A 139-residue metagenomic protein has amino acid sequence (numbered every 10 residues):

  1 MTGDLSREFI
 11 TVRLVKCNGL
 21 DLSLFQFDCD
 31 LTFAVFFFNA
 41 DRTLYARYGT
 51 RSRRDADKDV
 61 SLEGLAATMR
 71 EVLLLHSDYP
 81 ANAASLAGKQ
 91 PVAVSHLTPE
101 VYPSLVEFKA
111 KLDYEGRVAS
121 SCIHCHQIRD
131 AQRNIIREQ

Functional and structural regions predicted by a protein language model:
M1-D4, N134: Typically the conserved alpha-helix immediately C-terminal to a functionally engaged Cys/Sec in thioredoxin-like
G3-L20: Thiol-based oxidoreductase modules, predominantly thioredoxin-like and allied folds used for disulfide exchange
T11, A84-P99, Q127-Q139: Flexible linker/context regions in extracytoplasmic redox proteins
L24-D28: Short consensus segments that form the blades of beta-propeller domains, in both extracellular/periplasmic
T32-R51: A short, hydrophobic beta-strand/beta-hairpin element that forms part of a small beta-sheet core
R51-E100: Thiol-/selenol-based redox modules, centered on thioredoxin-like and closely related oxidoreductase domains
P99, V106-R117: Short, flexible, mixed-charge glycine/proline-rich loop motifs that serve as phosphate/nucleic-acid-contacting
A119-R129: The canonical Cys-X-X-Cys-His
